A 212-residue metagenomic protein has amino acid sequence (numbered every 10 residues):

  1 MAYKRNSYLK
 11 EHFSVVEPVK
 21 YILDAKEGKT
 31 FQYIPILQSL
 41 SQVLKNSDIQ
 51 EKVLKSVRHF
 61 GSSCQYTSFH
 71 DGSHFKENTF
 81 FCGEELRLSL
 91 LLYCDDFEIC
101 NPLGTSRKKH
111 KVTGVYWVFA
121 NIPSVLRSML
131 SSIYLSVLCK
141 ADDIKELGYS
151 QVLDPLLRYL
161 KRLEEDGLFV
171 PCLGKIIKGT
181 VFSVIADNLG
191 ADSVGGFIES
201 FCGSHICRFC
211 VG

Functional and structural regions predicted by a protein language model:
M1, S14, K45-N46, P123 (+1 more regions): Alpha-helix capping and helix-coil boundary motifs
M1-P18, I22: Long, charge-dense tracts
R5, Y21-K26, I99, G212: General alpha-helical segment detector with a strong preference for membrane-spanning helices and helix-boundary regions
E17, Y21-L23, I34, L135-S136: Generic detection of short hydrophobic beta-strand segments and adjacent strand-loop junctions
A25-K108: Structured nucleic-acid-interacting core domains from mobile-element enzymes and related host factors, especially RNase
D71-G212: Domain-level cores of phosphate- or acyl-group-handling catalytic modules
